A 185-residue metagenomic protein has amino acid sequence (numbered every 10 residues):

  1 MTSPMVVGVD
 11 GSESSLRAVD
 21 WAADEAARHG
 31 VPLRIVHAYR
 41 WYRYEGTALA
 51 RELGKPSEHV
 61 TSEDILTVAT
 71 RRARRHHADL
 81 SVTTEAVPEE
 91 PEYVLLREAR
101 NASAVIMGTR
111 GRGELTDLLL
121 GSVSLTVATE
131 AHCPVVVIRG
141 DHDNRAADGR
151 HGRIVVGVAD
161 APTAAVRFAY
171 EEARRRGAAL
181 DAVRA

Functional and structural regions predicted by a protein language model:
M1, S14, R71-V105: Structural beta-alpha unit
M1-E52, H151-A185: Small/aliphatic-rich secondary-structure junction motif
L53-D64: A short acidic, glycine-rich active-site loop that binds or catalyzes chemistry on phosphate/adenosine moieties
M107-T126, E130, G149-H151: Glycine-rich, Arg-bearing micro-motifs that act as flexible, cationic patches
G108-T109, V135-G140: Short beta-strand elements of ligand-binding domains
D141-R150: A short, basic/flexible loop-to-alpha-helix module at the beginning of a structural domain
